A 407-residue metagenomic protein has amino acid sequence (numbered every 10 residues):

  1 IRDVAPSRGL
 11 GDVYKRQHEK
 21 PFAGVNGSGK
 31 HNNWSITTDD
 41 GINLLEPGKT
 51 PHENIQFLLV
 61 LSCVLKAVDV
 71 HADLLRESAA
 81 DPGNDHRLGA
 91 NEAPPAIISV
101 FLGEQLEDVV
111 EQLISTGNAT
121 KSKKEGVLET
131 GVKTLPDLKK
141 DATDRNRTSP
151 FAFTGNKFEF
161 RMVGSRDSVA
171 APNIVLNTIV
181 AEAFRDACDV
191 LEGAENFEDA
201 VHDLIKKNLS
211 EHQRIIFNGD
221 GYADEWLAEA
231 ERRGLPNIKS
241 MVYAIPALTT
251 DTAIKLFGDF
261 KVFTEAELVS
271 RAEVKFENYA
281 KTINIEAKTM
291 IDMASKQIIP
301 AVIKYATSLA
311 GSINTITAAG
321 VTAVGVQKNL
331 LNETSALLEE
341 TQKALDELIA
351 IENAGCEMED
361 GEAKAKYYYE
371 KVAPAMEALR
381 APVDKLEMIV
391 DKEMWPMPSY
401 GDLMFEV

Functional and structural regions predicted by a protein language model:
I1-L10, Y14: Single conserved hydrophobic/aromatic residue that forms the stacking wall/gate of nucleotide- or nucleobase-binding
V13, K140, N196-D199, D203-L204: Active-site loops and adjacent core secondary-structure elements that bind or stabilize anionic groups
H18-L44, K157-V163: Histidine-centered divalent-metal-coordination microenvironment in nucleic-acid enzymes
G41-N54, A142, S165-V169: Short beta-alpha connecting loops at secondary-structure transitions that line or flank enzyme active sites
I42-N43, N54-S122: Polar, glycine-rich mid-to-C-terminal structural blocks that act as macromolecule-binding/assembly scaffolds
T120-D141: Short, Gly/Pro- and small/polar-rich lid/capping loops
K157, R161-V163, S168-E198: An acidic, glycine-/histidine-flanked metal-binding catalytic module
I205, S210-V407: C-terminal amphipathic alpha-helical interaction region
